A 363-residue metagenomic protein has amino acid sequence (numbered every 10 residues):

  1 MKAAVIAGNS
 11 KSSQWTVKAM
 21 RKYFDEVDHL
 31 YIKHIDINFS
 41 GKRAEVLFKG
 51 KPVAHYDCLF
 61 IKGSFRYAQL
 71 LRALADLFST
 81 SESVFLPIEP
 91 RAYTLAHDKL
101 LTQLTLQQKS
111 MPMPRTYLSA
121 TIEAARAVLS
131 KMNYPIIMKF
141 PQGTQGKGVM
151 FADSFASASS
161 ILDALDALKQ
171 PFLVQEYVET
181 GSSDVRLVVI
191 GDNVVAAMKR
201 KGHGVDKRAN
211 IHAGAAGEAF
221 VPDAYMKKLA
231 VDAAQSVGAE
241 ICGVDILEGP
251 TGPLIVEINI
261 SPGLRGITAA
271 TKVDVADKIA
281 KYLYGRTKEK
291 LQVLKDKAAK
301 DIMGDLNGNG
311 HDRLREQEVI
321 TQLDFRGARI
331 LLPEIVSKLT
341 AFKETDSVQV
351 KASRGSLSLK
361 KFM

Functional and structural regions predicted by a protein language model:
M1-S13, K18, V27, L47 (+6 more regions): Active-site nucleotide/adenylate-binding loops and adjacent lid/helix of ATP-dependent enzymes
H34-H55, Y67-Q69: Glycine-rich, highly charged phosphate/nucleotide-binding loops
D57, P333: Conserved acidic residues
R72-V84: Glycosyltransferases and closely related glycan-assembly transferases that use nucleotide-activated donors
V128, I161-D163, D184-K201, V244 (+1 more regions): Beta-strand scaffold of nucleotide-dependent catalytic cores
L168, D206-I255, D277, Y284 (+1 more regions): A long amphipathic alpha-helix within ATP-dependent nucleotide-binding catalytic cores
G249-A328, E334-L339, R354-S356, K360-F362: C-terminal active-site "lid" helix and adjoining low-complexity regulatory extension at the edge of ATP-using catalytic
